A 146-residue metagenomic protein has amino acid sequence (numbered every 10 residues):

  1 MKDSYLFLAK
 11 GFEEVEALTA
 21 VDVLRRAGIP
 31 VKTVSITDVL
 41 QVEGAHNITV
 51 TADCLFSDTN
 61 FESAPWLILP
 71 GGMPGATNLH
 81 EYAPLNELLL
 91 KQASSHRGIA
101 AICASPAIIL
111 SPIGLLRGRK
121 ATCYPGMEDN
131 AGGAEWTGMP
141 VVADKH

Functional and structural regions predicted by a protein language model:
K2-L6, F12, R26-I36, A52-H146: Active-site-adjacent pocket-lining segments in enzyme domains
F12-A17, Q41: Short N-terminal binding/cap micro-motifs at the start of the first secondary-structure element
L18, S35-D38: Short glycine/proline-centered loop/turn elements that form peptide/ligand docking sites
T19-A20, L88: Hydrophobic residues within alpha-helices that form the first helical element adjacent to the glycine-rich loop
D22-L24: Cysteine-centered nucleophilic/redox motifs
Q41-D53: A cross-family phosphate/adenosyl-ligand binding-site feature
